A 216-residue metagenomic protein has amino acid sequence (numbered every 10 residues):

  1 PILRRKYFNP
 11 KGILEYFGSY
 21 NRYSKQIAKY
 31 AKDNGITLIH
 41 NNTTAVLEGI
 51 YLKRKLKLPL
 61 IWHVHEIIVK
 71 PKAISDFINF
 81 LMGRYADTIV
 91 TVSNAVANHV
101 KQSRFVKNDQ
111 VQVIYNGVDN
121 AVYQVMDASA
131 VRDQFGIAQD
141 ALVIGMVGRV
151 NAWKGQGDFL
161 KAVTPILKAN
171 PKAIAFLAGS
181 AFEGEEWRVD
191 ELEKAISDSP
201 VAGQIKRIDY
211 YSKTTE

Functional and structural regions predicted by a protein language model:
R4-L38, L47-E48, K55, I74-F77 (+1 more regions): An amphipathic, basic-hydrophobic alpha-helix
K11-E15, I61-V90, N98: A conserved, positively charged/aromatic
N41-V46, V64: Short His-centered aromatic/hydrophobic patch
A95, G117: Carbohydrate-associated surface elements
V118, V147, I174-D190: Glycosyltransferase donor-sugar binding loop
Q124-I137, L192-K194: A short helix/loop element that forms part of the nucleotide-sugar donor recognition site in Leloir-type
A138-K154, L160-V163, F176: Conserved donor-binding/catalytic core segment of Leloir-type glycosyltransferases
V189-Y211: Nucleotide-activated donor-binding/catalytic signature segment of Leloir-type glycosyltransferases, i.e., the conserved
